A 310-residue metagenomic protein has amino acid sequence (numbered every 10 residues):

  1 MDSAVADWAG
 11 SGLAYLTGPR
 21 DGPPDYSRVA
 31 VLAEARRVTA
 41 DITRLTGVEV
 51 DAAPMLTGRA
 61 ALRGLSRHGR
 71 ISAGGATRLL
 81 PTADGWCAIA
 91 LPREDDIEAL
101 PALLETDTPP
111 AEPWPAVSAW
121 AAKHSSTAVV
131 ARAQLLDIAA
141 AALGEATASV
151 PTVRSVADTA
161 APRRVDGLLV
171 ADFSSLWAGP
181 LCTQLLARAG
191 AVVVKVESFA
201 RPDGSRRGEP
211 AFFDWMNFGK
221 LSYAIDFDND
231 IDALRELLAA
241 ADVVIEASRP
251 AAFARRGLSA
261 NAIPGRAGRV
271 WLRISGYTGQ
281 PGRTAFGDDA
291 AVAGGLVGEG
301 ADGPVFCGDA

Functional and structural regions predicted by a protein language model:
M1-H68, A73, P92-D96, A116-D137 (+1 more regions): N-terminal helix-loop segment corresponding to the beta1-alpha1 unit of nucleotide/adenylate-binding folds
A76-A83, D214-M216: Short acidic-hydrophobic surface loop/beta-edge motif
L79-L91, S222-I225: Short hydrophobic-aromatic micro-motifs
L103-E105: Extended active-site and interfacial segments that coordinate phosphate-rich ligands in large catalytic machineries
A111-E112: Glycine-rich active-site loop/strand segments that organize a redox cofactor
A142: Charged, structured surface patches that assemble and position nucleic-acid processing machinery
